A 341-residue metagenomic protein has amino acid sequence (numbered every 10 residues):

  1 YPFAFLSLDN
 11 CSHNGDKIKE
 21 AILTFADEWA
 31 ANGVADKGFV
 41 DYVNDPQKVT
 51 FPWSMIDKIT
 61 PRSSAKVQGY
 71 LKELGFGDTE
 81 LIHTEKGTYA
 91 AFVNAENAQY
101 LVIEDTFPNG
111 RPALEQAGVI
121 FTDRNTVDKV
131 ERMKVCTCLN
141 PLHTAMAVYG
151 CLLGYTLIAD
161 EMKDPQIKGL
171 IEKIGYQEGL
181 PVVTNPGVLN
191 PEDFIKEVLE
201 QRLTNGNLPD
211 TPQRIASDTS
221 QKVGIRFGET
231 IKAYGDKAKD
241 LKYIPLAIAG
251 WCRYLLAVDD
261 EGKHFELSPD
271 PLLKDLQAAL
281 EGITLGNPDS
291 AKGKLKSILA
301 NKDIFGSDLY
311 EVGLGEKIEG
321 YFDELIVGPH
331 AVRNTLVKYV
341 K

Functional and structural regions predicted by a protein language model:
Y1-K341: Substrate/ligand-engaging "lid" and interaction regions
